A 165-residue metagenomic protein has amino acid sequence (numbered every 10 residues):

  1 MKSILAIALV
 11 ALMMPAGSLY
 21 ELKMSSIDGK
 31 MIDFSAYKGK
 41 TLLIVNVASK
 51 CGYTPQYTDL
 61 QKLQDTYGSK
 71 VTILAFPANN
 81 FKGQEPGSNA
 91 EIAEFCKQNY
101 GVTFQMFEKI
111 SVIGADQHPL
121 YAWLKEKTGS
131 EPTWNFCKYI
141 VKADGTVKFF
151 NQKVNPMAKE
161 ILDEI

Functional and structural regions predicted by a protein language model:
S3-M13: Sec-dependent N-terminal signal peptides
E21-T41, K62-T66: A short beta-strand-turn-helix
K40-T41, P55-N79, C96-Y100: Conserved helix-turn-beta segment immediately C-terminal to the redox Cys motif in thioredoxin-like folds
N46-D59, N80-G87: Conserved redox-active cysteine motifs that mediate thiol-disulfide chemistry, especially di-cysteine Cys-X(1-2)-Cys
V71-G87, T103-G114: Thiol-based oxidoreductase modules, predominantly thioredoxin-like and allied folds used for disulfide exchange
A90-N135: Short, internal strand/loop/helix patches that form the active-site neighborhood or redox-interaction surface
A122, E126-I165: Thiol-/selenol-based redox modules, centered on thioredoxin-like and closely related oxidoreductase domains
